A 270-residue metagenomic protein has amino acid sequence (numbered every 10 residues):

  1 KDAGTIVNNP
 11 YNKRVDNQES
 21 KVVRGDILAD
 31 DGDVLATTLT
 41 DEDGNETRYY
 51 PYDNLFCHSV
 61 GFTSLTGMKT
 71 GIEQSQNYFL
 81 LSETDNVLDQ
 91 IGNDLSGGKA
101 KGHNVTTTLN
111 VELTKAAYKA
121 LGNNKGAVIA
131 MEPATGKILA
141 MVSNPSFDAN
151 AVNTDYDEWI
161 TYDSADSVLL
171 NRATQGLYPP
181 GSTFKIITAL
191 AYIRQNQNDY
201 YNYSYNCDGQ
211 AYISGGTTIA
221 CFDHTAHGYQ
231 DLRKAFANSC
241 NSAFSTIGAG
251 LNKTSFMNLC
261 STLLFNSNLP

Functional and structural regions predicted by a protein language model:
K1-D157, V168, L177, Y203 (+1 more regions): Periplasmic/cell-envelope proteins involved in peptidoglycan metabolism and beta-lactam response
N93, A134-S182, I187-P270: Beta-lactam-recognizing serine transpeptidase/beta-lactamase-like catalytic domain environment
